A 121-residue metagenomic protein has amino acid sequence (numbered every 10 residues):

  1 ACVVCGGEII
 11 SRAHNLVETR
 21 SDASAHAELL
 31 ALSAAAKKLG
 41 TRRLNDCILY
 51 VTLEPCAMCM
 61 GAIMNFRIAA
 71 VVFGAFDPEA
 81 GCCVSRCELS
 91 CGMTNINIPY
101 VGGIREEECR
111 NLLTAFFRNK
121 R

Functional and structural regions predicted by a protein language model:
A1, G40-T41, S90-G92: Short secondary-structure boundary/capping segments
A1-G7: Short beta-strand scaffold segments in enzyme catalytic cores
C2, I48-Y50, V72: Residues embedded in well-ordered beta-strands within globular domains across many folds
L16-L30, A34: A short, polar/charged loop-to-alpha-helix boundary motif
A35-L39: Conserved hydrophobic residues forming the short capping helix/wall of the S-adenosyl-L-methionine
T41-L53: Immediate flanking context of iron-sulfur cluster ligation sites
P55-R121: Zinc-dependent deaminase
